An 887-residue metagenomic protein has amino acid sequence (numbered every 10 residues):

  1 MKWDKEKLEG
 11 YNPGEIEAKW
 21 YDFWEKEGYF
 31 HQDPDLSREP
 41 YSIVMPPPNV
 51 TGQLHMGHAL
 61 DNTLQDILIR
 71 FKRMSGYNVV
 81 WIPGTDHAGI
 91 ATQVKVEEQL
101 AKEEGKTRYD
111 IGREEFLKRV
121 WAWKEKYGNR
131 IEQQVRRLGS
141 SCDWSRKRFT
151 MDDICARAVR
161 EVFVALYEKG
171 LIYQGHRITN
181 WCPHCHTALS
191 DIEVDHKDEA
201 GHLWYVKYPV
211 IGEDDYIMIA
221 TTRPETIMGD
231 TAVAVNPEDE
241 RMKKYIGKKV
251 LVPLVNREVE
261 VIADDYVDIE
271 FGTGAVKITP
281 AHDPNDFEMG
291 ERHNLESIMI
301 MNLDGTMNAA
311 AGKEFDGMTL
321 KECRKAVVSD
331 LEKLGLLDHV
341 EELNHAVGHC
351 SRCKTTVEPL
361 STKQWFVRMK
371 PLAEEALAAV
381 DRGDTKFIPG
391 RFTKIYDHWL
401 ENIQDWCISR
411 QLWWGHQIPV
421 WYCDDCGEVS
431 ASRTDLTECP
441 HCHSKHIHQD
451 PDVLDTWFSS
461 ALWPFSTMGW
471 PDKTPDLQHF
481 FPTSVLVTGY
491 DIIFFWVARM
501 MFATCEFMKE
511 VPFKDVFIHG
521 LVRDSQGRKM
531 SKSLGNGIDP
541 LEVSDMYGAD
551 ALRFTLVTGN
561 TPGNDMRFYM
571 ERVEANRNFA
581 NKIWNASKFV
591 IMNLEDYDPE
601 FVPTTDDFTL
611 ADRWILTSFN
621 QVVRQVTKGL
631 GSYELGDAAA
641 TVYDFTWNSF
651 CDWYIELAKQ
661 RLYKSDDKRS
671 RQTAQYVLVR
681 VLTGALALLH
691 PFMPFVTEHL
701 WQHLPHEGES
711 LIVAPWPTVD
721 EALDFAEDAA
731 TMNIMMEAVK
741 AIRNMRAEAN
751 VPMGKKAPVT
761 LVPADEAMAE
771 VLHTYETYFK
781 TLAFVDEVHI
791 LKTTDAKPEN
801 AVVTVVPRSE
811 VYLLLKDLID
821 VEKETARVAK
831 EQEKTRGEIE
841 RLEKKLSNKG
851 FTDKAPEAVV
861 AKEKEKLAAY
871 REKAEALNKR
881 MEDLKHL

Functional and structural regions predicted by a protein language model:
M1-E9, V80, T222, V367 (+4 more regions): Auxiliary tRNA-acceptor-end handling modules of aminoacyl-tRNA synthetases
M1-M56, V79, S351, I583: Non-catalytic terminal extensions that flank enzyme cores
K5, K19, K26-E27, E97-Y216 (+10 more regions): Residue patterns forming the tRNA-binding/recognition surfaces of aminoacyl-tRNA synthetases and related DALR
D35-V96, V159, A220-T221, T226 (+5 more regions): N-terminal catalytic cores of NTP/NDP-binding nucleotidyl/phosphoryl-transfer enzymes
L36-R38, P46-P47, V80-Q93, K147-C155 (+4 more regions): Short, solvent-exposed turn/loop segments enriched in Gly/Ser/Thr/Pro and often Arg
A59, G84, I217-V235, C350-R352 (+5 more regions): Conserved phosphate/anionic-ligand binding catalytic regions in large, soluble enzymes, centered on
A59-I67, I217-P253, V276-D283, H293-I300 (+3 more regions): Extended active-site and interfacial segments that coordinate phosphate-rich ligands in large catalytic machineries
Y205, H398-F458, L462, E506-A549 (+1 more regions): Feature 926 captures the class I aminoacyl-tRNA synthetase adenylation module centered on the KMSKS loop
